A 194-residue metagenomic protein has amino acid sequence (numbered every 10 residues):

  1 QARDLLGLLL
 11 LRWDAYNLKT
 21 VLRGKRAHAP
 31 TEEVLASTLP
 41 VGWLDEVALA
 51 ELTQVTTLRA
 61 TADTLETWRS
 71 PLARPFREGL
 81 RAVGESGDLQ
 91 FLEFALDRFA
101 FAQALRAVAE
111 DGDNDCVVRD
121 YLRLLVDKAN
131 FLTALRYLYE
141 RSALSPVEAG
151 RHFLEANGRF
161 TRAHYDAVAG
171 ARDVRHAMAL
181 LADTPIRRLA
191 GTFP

Functional and structural regions predicted by a protein language model:
Q1-P194: Extended alpha-helical surfaces
